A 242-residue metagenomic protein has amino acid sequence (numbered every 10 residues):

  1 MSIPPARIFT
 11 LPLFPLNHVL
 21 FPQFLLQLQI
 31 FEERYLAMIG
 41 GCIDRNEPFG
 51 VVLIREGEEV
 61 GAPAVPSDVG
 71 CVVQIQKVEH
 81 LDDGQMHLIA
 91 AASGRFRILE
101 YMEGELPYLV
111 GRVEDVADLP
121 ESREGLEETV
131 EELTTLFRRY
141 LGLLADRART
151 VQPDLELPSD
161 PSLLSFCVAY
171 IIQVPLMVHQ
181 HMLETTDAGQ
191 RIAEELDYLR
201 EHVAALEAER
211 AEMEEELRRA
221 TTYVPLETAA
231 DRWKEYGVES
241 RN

Functional and structural regions predicted by a protein language model:
M1-N242: N-terminal low-complexity, acidic/polar interaction/targeting segments
